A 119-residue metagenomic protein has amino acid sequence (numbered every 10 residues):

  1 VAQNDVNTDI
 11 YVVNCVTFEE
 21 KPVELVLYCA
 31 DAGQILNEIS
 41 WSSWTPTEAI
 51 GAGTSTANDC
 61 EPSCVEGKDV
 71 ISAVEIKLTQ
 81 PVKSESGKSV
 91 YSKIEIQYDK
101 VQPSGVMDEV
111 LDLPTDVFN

Functional and structural regions predicted by a protein language model:
V1-T8: N-terminal low-complexity, Pro/Thr-rich disordered segments that flank secretion/membrane-targeting signals
T8-I50: Short, surface-exposed binding/anchoring microloops in extracellular/periplasmic proteins
I50-N119: Extracytosolic low-complexity repeat regions of secreted or lipid-anchored proteins
